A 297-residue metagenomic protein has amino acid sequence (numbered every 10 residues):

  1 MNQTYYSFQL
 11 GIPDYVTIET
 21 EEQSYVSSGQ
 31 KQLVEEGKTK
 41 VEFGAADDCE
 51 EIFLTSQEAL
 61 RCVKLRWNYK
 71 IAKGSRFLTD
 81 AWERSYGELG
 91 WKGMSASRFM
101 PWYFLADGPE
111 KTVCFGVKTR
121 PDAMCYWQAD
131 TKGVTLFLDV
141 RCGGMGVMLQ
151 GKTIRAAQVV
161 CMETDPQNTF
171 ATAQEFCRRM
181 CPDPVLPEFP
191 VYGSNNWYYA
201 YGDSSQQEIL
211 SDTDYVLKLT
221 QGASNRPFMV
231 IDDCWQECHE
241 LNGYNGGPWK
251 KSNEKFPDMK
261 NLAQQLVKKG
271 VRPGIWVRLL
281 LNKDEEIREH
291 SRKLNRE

Functional and structural regions predicted by a protein language model:
M1-P227, S252-N253: Carbohydrate-recognition beta-sandwich/jelly-roll modules in extracellular/periplasmic carbohydrate-active proteins
P190-E297: Aromatic-lined carbohydrate-binding/catalytic grooves of carbohydrate-active enzymes
